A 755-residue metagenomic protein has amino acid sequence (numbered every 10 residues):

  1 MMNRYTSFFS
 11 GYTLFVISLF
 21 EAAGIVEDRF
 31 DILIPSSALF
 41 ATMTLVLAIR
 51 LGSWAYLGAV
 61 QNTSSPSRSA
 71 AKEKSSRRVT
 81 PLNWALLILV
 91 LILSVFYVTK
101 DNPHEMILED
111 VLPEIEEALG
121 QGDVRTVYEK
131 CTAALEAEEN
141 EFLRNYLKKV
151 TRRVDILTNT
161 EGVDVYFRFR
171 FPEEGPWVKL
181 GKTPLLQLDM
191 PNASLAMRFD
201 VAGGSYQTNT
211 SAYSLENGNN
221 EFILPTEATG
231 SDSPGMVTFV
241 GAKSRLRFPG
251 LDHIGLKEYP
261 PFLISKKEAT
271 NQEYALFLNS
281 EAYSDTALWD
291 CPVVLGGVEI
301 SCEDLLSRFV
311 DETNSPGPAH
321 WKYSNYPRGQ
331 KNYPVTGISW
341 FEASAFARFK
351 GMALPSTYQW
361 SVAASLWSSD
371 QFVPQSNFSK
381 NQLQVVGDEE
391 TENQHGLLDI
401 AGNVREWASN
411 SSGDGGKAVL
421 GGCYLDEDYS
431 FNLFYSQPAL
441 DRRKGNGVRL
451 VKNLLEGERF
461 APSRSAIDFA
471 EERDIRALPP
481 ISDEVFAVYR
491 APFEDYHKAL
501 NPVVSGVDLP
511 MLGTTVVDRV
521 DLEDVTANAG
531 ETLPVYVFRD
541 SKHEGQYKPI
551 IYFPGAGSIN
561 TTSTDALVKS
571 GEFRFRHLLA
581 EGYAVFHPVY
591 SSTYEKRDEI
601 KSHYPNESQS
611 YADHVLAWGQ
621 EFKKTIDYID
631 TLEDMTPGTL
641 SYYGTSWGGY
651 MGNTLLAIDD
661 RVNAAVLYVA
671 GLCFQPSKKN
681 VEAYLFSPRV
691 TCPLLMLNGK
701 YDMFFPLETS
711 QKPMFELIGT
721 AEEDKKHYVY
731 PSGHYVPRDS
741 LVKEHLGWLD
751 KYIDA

Functional and structural regions predicted by a protein language model:
I156, W177, R198, V451 (+1 more regions): N-terminal targeting or regulatory segments adjacent to alpha/beta-hydrolase or S9 domains
V163-N209, S214-S315, P334-E342, G402: A short glycine-rich, aromatic-capped structural motif
P316-S436, K444: Functional-site microenvironments in short loops/helix caps that host divalent-cation chemistry
P502-H543: N-terminal cap/lid segment of alpha/beta-hydrolase-fold proteins
Q546-G557: Short beta-strand element of the alpha/beta-hydrolase
A556-Q620: Cap/lid segment of the alpha/beta-hydrolase catalytic domain
H603-S646: Gly/Ser-rich "nucleophile elbow"/oxyanion-hole loop immediately N-terminal to the catalytic nucleophile in hydrolases
C673-T720: The feature captures the conserved acid-bearing segment of alpha/beta-hydrolase catalytic domains
